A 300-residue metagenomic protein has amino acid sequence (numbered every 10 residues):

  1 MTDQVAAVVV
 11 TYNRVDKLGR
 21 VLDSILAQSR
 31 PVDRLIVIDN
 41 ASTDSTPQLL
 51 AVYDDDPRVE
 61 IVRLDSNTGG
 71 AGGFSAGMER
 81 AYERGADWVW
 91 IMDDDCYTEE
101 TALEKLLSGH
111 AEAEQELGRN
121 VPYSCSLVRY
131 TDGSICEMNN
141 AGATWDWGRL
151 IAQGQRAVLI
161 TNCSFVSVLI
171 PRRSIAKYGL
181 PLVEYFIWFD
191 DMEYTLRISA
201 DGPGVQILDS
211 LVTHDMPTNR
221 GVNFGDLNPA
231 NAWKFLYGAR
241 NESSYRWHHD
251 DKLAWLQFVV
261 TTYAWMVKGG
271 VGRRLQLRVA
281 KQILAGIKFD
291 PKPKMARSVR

Functional and structural regions predicted by a protein language model:
R14-A27: Short, well-formed alpha-helical segments that are part of the catalytic scaffolds of diverse glycosyltransferases
D39-Q48, S66, C96: A conserved acidic beta->alpha catalytic loop
P47, A51-G72, A76-R80, R84: Conserved donor nucleotide-binding strand/loop of the catalytic core
A86-D95: Short beta-strand-to-loop acidic/aromatic patch adjacent to the donor-nucleotide binding site
T101-M138: Conserved donor NDP-sugar-binding/catalytic core segment of glycosyltransferases
L150-I170: A recurrent flexible, glycine/aromatic-enriched loop bordering the glycosyltransferase active site that acts as
V168, S174-G179, E184-S210: A short, conserved alpha-helix in the catalytic core of glycosyltransferases
D251-R300: Non-catalytic, C-terminal membrane-associated alpha-helical segments of glycosyltransferases
